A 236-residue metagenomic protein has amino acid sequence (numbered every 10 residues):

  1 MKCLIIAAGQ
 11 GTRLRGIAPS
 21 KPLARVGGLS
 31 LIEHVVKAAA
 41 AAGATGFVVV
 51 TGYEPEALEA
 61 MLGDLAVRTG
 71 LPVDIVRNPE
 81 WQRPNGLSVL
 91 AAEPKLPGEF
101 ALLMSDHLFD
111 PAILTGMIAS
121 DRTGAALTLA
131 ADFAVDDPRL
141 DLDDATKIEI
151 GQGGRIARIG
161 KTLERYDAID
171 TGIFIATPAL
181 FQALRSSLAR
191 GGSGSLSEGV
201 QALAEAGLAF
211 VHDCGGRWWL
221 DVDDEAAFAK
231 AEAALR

Functional and structural regions predicted by a protein language model:
M1-C3, D167-R236: Conserved alpha/beta core of the MobA/IspD/sugar-nucleotide pyrophosphorylase nucleotidyltransferase superfamily
M1-I17, L208: N-terminal nucleotide-binding beta1-loop-alpha1 segment
K2-I5, L29-F100: Conserved N-terminal catalytic core of the sugar/cofactor nucleotidyltransferase
P22, P72-D74, R155, L208-F210: Conserved beta-strand segments of alpha/beta enzyme cores
L23, I148-I150, V211: A structural signal for short hydrophobic beta-strand segments in well-ordered beta-sheet cores
E59, T69-T146: Conserved beta-loop-beta/alpha segment of the NTase-like Rossmann-fold superfamily that binds/positions NTPs
D110-R190: Conserved core of the sugar-phosphate nucleotidyltransferase
